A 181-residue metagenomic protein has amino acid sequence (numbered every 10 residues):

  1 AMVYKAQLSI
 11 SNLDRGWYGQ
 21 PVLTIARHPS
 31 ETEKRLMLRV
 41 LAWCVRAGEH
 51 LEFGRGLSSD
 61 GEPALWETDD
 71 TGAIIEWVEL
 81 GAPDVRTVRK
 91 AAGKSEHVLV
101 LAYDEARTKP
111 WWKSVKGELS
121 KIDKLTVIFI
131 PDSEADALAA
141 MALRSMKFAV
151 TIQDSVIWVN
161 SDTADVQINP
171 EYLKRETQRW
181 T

Functional and structural regions predicted by a protein language model:
M2-V3: N-terminal intrinsically disordered, cationic/polar leader segments that include organellar targeting peptides
A6-L8, L65, V156-S161: Short polybasic amphipathic segments
N12-L57: Acidic-basic catalytic patches of nuclease active cores, encompassing PD-(D/E)XK and other metal-cofactor nuclease
V22-T24, I75-G81, V166-L173: Short amphipathic beta-strand/extended segments with alternating polar/hydrophobic composition
E52-D70: Long amphipathic N-terminal alpha/beta scaffold segment
L65-E67, G72-T87: Conserved catalytic cores of phosphodiester-cleaving nucleases, focusing on short active-site segments
P83-A140: Feature captures the catalytic cores and cofactor-binding loops of soluble hydro-lyases/lyases that act on carboxylate
K124-T181: Non-catalytic C-terminal interaction segments of nucleic acid-processing enzymes
